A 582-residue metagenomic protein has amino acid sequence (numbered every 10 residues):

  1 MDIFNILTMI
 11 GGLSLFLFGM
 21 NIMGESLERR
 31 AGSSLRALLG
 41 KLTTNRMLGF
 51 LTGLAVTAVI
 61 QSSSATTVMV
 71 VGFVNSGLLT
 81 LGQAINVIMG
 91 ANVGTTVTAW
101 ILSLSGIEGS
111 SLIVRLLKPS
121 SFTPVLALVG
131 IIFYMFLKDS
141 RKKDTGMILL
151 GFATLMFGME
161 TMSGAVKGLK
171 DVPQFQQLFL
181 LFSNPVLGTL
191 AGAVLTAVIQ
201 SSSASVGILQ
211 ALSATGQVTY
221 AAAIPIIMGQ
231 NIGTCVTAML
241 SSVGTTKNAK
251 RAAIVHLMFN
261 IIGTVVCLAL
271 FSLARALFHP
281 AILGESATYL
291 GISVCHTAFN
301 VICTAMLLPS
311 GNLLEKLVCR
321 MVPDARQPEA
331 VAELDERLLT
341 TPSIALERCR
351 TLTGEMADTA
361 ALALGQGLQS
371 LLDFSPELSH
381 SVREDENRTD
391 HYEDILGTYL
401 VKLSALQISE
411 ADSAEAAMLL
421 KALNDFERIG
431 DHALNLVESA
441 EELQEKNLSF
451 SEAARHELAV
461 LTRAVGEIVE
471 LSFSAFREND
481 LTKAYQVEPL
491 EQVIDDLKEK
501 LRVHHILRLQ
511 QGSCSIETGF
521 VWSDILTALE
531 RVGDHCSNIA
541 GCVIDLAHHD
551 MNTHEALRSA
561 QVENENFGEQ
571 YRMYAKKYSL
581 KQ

Functional and structural regions predicted by a protein language model:
M1-R46, T145-V194, L212-T215: Helix-loop-helix hairpins and the membrane-proximal interhelical loops of multi-pass alpha-helical transport proteins
M9-I22, G53-T57, V125-L137, L150-M162 (+3 more regions): Hydrophobic core segments of alpha-helical transmembrane domains in multi-pass membrane transport and ion-translocation
L13, S33, A37, K41 (+15 more regions): Alpha-helical transmembrane segments of multi-pass membrane proteins, especially transporters and channels
L15, E28, S64-V68, T95-L102 (+8 more regions): Alpha-helical transmembrane segments and their lipid-water interface positions in multi-pass membrane proteins
G24-E28, V56-A65, V166-K167, L195-A204 (+2 more regions): Short helix-coil transition sites and intra-membrane helix breaks within transmembrane domains of multi-pass
V59-T66, I85-L102, P119-V125, L155 (+5 more regions): Membrane-embedded alpha-helical segments of transport systems, primarily multispan ion/solute transporters
M69-A91, A99-S121, T196-G233, S242-N248 (+4 more regions): Membrane-interfacial helix-loop connectors
L79, S105, V218, G244-K250 (+2 more regions): Cytosolic, long alpha-helical scaffolding segments
